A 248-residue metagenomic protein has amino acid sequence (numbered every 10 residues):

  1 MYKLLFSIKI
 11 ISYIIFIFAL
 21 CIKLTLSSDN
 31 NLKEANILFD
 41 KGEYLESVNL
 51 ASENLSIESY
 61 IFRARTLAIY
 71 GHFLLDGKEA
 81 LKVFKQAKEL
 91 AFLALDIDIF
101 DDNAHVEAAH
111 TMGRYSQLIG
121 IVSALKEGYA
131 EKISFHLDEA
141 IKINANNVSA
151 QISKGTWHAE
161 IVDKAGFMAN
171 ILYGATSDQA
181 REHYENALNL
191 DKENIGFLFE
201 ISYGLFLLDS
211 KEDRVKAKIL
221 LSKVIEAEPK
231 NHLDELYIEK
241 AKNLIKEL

Functional and structural regions predicted by a protein language model:
Y2-S27: Classical Sec-dependent N-terminal signal peptides that target proteins to the secretory pathway
L24-L74: N-terminal leader/linker segments that initiate helical-solenoid repeat arrays
K33, F62, T66-I69, E107 (+5 more regions): "A position-specific structural signal for the A-helix of alpha-solenoid helical repeats
I37-E43, R65-I97, H110-N146, T156-L190 (+3 more regions): Short coil/linker segments at helix-helix boundaries
E193-A217: Glycine/small-residue-rich hydrophobic helix-like segments
V215-K218, K223-L248: Terminal, low-structured helical/coil segments at or just beyond the last alpha-helical repeat
